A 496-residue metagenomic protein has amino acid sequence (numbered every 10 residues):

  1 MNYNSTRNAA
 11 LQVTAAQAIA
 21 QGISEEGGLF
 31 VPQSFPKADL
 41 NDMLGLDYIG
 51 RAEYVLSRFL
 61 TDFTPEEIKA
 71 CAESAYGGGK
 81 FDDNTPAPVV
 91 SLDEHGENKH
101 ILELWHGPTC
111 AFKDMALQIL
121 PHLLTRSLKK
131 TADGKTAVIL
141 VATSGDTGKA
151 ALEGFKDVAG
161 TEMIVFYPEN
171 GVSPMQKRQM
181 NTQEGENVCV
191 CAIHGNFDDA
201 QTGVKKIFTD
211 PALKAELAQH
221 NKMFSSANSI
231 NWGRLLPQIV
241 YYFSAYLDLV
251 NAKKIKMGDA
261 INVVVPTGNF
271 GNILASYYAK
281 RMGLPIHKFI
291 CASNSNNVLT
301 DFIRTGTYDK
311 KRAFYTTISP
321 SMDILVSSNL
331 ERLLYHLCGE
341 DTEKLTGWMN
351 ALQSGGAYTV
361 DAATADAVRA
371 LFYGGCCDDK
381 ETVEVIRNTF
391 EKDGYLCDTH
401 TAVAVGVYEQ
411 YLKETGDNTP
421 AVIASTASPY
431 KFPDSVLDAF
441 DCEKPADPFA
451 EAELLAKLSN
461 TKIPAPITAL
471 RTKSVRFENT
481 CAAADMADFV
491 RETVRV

Functional and structural regions predicted by a protein language model:
M1-V496: PLP-dependent amino-acid enzyme catalytic core
